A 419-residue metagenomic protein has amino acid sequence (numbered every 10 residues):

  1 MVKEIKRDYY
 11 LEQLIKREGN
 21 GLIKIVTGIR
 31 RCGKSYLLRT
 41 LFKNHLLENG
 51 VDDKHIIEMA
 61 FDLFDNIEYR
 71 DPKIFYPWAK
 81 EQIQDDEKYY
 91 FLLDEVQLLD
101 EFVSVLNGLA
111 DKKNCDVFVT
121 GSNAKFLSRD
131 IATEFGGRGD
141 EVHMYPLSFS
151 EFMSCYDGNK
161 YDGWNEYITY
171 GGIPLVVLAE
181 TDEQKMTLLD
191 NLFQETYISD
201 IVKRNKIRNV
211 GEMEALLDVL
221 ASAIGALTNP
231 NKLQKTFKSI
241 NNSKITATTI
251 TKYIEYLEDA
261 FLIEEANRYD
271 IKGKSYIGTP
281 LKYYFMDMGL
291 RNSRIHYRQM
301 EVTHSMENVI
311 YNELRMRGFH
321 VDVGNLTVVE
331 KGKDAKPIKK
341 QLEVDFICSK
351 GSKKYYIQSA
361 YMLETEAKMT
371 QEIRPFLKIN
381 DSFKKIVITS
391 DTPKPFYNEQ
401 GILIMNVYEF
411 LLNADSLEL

Functional and structural regions predicted by a protein language model:
M1-I15, G19: N-terminal pre-Walker A segment at the start of P-loop NTPase domains
V2-K3, T27, Y36, L47 (+4 more regions): A cross-kingdom feature that marks ATP-driven nucleic-acid transaction machinery
E4, Y145, S150-T327: Interdomain hinge/linker elements that couple catalytic modules in large macromolecular machines
G33: Conserved glycine(s) of the Walker
L37, L41: Hydrophobic positions on the alpha1 helix immediately C-terminal to the Walker A/P-loop
I57-E87: Short glycine-rich substrate-engagement loop in P-loop NTPases that contacts/grips substrate
D116-S122, H143: Structural recognition of the conserved hydrophobic beta-strand(s) that form the central parallel beta-sheet of P-loop
K125-E141, C155-D157: Short regulatory helix/loop adjacent to the ATP-binding pocket of P-loop NTPases
